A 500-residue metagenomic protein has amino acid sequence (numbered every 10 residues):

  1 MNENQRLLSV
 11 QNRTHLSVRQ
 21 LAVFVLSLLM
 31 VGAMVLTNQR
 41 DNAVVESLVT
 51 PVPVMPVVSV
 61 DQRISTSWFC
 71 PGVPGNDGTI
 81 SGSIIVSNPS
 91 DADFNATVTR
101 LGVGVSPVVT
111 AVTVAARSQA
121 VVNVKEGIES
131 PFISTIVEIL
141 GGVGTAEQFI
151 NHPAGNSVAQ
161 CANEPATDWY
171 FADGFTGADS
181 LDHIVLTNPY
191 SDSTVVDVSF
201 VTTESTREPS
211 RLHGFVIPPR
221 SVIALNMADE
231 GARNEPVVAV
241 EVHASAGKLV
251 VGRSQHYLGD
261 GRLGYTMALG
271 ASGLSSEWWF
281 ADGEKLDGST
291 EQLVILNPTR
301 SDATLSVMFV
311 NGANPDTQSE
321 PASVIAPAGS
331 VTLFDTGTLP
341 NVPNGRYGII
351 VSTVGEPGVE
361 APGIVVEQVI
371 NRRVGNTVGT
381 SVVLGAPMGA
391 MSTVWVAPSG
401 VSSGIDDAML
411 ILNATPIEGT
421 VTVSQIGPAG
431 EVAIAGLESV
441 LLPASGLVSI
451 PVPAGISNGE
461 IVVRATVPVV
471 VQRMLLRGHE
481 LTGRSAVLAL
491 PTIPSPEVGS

Functional and structural regions predicted by a protein language model:
M1-T14: N-terminal Lys/Arg-rich, disordered targeting/topogenic segments
R19-Q39, A96, V240-V242, L305 (+2 more regions): Hydrophobic alpha-helical membrane segments, chiefly transmembrane helices and signal peptide h-regions, characterized
Q20-S83, G144-P189, K248-P298, G358-P416 (+1 more regions): Conserved functional hotspot residues at active sites or interaction interfaces
N42, V52-P56, I85-G127, S134-A154 (+1 more regions): Post-signal-peptide, soluble extracytosolic/periplasmic N-terminal scaffold domains of envelope/secretory systems
P51, L101-S130, S134, T206-E235 (+3 more regions): Intrinsically disordered, low-complexity Pro/Gly/Ser/Thr-rich segments with frequent PxxP/GP/PP motifs and embedded
S83, S87-S106, V185-E208, A244 (+2 more regions): Short acidic, flexible loop segments centered on an aromatic residue
S118-S157, P189, I223-G261, T332 (+2 more regions): Hydrophobic, ordered structural segments
A172-V185, P189-D260, L269, W279: Solenoidal tandem-repeat scaffolds enriched in leucines and small polar residues
